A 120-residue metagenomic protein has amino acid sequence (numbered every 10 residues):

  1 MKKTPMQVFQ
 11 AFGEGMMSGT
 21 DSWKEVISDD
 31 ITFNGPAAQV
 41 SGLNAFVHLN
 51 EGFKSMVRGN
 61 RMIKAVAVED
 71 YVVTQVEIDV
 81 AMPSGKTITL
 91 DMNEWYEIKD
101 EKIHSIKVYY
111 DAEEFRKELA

Functional and structural regions predicted by a protein language model:
M1-E25, L119: Short, low-complexity N-terminal intrinsically disordered segments enriched in polar/charged residues
M6, D70-V73: Short, hydrophobic/aromatic-rich segments at coil-to-beta transitions
F12, S22-K24, I31, F46 (+4 more regions): Hydrophobic pocket/interface hotspot
T20-S22, S28-Y71: A solvent-exposed, acidic/Ser-Thr-rich amphipathic alpha-helical stretch
S55-M56, V80-I88: Short, cysteine-centered beta-strand-loop-beta hairpins and adjacent loop/turn segments enriched in charged/polar
N60-V66, E77, D91-E97: Hydrophobic/aromatic beta-strand elements that line small-molecule binding cavities or substrate pockets in beta-rich
K107-A120: Low-complexity, intrinsically disordered terminal/linker segments enriched in charged and Gly/Pro repeats
